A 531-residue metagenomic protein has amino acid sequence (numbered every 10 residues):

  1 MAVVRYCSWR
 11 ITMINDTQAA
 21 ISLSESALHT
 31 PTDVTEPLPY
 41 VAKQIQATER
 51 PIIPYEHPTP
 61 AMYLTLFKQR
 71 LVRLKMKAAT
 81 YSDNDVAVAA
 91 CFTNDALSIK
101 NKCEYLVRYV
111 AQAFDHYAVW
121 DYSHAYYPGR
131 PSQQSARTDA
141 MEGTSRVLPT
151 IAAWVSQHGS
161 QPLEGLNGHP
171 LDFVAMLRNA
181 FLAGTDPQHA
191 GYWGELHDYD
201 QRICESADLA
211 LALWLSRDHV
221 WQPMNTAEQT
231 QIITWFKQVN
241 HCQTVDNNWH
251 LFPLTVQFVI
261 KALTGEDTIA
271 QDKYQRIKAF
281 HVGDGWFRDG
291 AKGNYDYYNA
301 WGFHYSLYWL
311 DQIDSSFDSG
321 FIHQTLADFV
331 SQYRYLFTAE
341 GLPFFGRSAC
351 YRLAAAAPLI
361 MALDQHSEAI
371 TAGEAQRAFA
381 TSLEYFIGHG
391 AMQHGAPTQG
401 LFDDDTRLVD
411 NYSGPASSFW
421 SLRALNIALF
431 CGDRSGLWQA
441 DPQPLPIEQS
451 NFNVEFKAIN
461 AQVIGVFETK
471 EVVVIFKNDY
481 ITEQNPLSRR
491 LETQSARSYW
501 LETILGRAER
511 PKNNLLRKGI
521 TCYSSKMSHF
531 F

Functional and structural regions predicted by a protein language model:
M1-T12: Short, Lys/Arg-enriched N-terminal segments with co-localized hydrophobic residues within the first ~10-30 amino acids
T17-L182, I504-F530: Extreme N-terminal leader/anchor segments
F114, A118, I151, V155 (+6 more regions): Structural signal for hydrophobic packing residues in well-ordered secondary-structure cores of soluble enzyme domains
G129-Q133, G194-E195, E340-F345, D403-D410: Acidic, serine/threonine- and proline-rich low-complexity regulatory regions
R137-G143, P149-H158, P170-A327, Y335-L363: Aromatic-lined, polymer-binding surfaces characteristic of secreted/periplasmic polysaccharide-degrading enzymes
G159, L163, W221, D433-L437: Structured alpha-helical bundle/scaffold domains in large eukaryotic membrane-trafficking regulators
L363-F531: Extended polysaccharide-engagement surfaces of secreted carbohydrate-active enzymes
